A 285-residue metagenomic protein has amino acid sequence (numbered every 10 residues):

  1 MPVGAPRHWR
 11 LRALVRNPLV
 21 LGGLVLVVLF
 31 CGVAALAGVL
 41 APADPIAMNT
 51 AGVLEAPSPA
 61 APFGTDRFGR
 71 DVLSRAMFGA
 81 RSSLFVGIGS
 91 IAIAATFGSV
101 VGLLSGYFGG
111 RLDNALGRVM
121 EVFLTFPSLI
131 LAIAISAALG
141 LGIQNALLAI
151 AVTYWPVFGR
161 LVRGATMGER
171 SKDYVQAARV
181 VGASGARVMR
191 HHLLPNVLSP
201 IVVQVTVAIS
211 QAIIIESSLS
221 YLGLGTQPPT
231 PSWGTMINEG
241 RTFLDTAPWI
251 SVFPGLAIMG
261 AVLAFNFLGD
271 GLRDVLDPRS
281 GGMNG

Functional and structural regions predicted by a protein language model:
M1-S99, L103-L104, G110-N114, L129 (+6 more regions): Gly/Trp-centered helix-boundary motif
A13-L14, A76-G79, S83, L104 (+13 more regions): Amphipathic alpha-helical segments that mediate coupling or scaffolding at interfaces
G23-L26, M120, A149, P156 (+3 more regions): Residue-level signature of the transmembrane alpha-helical cores of Major Facilitator Superfamily-type secondary
F30-A34, I133-A137, I150-P156, V207 (+1 more regions): Alpha-helical transmembrane segments of multi-pass membrane proteins
P62, D66, T96-G168, K172 (+1 more regions): Generic hydrophobic transmembrane alpha-helix motif, especially the helices
R70, A132, K172, A177-A178 (+3 more regions): A short, glycine- and basic residue-enriched loop/turn that sits immediately adjacent to a domain's principal
V72-M77, L84, V119, F126 (+8 more regions): Short hydrophobic alpha-helical segments within the ABC transporter permease transmembrane module
L124, I135-A138, I150, A165-T166 (+2 more regions): Glycine-rich helix-loop "coupling/hinge" segments at transmembrane-helix boundaries in multipass transporters
